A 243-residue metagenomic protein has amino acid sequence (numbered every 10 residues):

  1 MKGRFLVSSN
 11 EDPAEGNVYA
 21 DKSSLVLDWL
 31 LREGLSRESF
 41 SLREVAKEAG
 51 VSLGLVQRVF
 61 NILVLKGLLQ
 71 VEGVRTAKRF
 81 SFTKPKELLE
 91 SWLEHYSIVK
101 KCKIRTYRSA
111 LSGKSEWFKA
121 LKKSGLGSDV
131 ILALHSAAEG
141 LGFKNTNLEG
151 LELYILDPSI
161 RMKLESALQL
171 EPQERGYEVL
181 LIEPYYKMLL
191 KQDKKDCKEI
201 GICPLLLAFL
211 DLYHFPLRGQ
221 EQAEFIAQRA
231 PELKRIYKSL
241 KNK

Functional and structural regions predicted by a protein language model:
M1-K2, S97-K243: Long, low-complexity, charge-rich intrinsically disordered regions
G3-W29: Short alpha-helical segments that sit at the start of domains
L25-E33, A208, L212: Solvent-exposed, amphipathic alpha-helical segments
L31-R37, K198: Short helix-capping/hinge SLiMs at alpha-helix to coil transitions
S36-E48: Short acidic, hydrophobic short linear motifs in intrinsically disordered regions
V64-V74: A short, conserved structural fragment
E72-H95: Short, Lys/Arg-rich nucleic-acid/phosphate-binding segment
